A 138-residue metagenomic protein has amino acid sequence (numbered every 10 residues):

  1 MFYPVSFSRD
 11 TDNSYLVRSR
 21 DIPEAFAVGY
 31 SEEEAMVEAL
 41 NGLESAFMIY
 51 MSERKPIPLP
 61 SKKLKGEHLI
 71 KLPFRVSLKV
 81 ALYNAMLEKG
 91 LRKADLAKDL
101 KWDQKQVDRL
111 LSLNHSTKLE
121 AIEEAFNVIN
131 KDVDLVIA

Functional and structural regions predicted by a protein language model:
M1-F2, L40, E44-K105, R109 (+2 more regions): Short, charged, surface-exposed hinge/linker loops at domain edges that act as mobile lids or interdomain connectors
M1-F47, M51-K55: DNA-contacting interfaces and partner/effector-binding or oligomerization modules in DNA-centric proteins
R9, N13-Y15, A25-Y30, K65 (+4 more regions): Residues in flexible loops and secondary-structure boundaries
V17, A25-A27, L82, L100 (+2 more regions): Residue-level detection of beta-strand scaffold positions
E32, N114-H115: Short beta->alpha junction loops/turns
V37, K98, N127: Replace "anionic and nucleotidyl ligands
E120-L135: DNA major-groove recognition helix of helix-turn-helix/homeodomain DNA-binding modules
A138: Short amphipathic recognition helices of helix-turn-helix/homeodomain-type DNA-binding modules
